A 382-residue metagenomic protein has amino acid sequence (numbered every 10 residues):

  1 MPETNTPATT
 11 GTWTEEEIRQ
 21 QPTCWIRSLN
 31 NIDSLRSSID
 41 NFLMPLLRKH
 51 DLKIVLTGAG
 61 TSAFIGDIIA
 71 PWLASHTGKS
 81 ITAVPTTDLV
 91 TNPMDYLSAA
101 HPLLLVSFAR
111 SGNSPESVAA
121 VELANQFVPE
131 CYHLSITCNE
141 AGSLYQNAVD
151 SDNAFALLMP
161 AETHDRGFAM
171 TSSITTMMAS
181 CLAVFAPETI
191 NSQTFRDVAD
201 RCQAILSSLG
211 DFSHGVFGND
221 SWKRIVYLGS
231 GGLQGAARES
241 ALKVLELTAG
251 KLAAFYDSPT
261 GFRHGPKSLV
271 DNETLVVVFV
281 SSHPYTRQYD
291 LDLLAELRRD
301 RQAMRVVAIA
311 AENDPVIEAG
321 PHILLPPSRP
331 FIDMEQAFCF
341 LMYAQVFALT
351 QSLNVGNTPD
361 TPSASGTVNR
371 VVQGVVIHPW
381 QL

Functional and structural regions predicted by a protein language model:
M1-E16, P22-S28, V149-N153, I190 (+2 more regions): Phosphate-moiety recognition in structured ligand-binding domains
M1-E3, I136-C138, D220-I225: An N-terminal domain-start capping segment
T4, A8-G11, E15, A59 (+7 more regions): Hydrophobic alpha-helical scaffolding
W13-M44, K49-D51, V149-V277, G356-L382: Active-site phosphate/pyrophosphate-binding segments
L47-D200, F279-A319, I323-S328: Glycine-rich phosphate-binding loops that contact phosphosugars or nucleotide phosphates
I65, I69, S172-M177, A236 (+2 more regions): Catalytic-loop motifs flanking and including active-site residues across diverse enzymes
